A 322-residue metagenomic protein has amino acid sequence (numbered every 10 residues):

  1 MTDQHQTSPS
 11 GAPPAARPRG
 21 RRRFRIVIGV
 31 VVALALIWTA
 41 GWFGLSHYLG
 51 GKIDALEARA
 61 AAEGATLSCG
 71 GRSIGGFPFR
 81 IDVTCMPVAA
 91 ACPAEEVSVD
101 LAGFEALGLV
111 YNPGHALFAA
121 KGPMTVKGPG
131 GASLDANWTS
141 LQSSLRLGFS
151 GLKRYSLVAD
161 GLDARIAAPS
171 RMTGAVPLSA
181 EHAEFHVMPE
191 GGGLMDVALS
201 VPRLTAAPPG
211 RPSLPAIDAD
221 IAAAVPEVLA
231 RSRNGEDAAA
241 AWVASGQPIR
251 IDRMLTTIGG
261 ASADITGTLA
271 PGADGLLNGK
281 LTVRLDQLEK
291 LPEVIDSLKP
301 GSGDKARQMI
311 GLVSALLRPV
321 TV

Functional and structural regions predicted by a protein language model:
T2-D3, W38, W42, G71 (+1 more regions): Well-ordered mid-protein domain cores that form the structural environment of catalytic cofactors
T2-G29, G70-G71, A238-S245, M254-T256 (+4 more regions): Extended terminal
R25-W42: Hydrophobic membrane-insertion alpha-helices, especially the h-region of bacterial N-terminal signal peptides
L45-E63: Alpha-helical transmembrane signal-anchor/signal-peptide segments
A62-E190, P202, M254, I265: N-terminal beta-strand/beta-hairpin edge segment
V97, P215-A219, A263: Short beta-strand segments
S150, P177-G235, T268-V322: Membrane-proximal interfacial segments on either side of biological membranes
